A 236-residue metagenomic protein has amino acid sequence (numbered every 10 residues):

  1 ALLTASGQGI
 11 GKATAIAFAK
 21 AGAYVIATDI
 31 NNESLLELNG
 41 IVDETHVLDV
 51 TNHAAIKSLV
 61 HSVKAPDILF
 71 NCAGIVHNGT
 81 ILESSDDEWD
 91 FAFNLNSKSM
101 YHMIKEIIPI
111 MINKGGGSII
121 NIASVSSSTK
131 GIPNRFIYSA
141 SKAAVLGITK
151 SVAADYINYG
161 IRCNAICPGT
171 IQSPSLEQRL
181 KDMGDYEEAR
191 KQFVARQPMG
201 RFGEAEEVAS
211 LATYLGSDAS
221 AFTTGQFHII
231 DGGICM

Functional and structural regions predicted by a protein language model:
T80-I81, E88-F93, F193: Substrate-binding pocket helix/loop in short-chain dehydrogenase/reductase
I104, S141, T149: Active-site helix of classical SDR
P109, A154-D155, A221: Alpha-helical segment proximal to the catalytic Tyr-Lys
S124: Residue(s) in the substrate-gating loop at a strand-loop-helix junction that position the organic substrate next
I157, R162, T223-G225: Short, small/polar-rich loop/turn modules that mediate ligand/substrate recognition or access, typified
P168-Q178: Short, flexible catalytic-loop segment of classical short-chain dehydrogenase/reductase
R201-I230, C235: C-terminal substrate-recognition "lid" of short-chain dehydrogenase/reductases
